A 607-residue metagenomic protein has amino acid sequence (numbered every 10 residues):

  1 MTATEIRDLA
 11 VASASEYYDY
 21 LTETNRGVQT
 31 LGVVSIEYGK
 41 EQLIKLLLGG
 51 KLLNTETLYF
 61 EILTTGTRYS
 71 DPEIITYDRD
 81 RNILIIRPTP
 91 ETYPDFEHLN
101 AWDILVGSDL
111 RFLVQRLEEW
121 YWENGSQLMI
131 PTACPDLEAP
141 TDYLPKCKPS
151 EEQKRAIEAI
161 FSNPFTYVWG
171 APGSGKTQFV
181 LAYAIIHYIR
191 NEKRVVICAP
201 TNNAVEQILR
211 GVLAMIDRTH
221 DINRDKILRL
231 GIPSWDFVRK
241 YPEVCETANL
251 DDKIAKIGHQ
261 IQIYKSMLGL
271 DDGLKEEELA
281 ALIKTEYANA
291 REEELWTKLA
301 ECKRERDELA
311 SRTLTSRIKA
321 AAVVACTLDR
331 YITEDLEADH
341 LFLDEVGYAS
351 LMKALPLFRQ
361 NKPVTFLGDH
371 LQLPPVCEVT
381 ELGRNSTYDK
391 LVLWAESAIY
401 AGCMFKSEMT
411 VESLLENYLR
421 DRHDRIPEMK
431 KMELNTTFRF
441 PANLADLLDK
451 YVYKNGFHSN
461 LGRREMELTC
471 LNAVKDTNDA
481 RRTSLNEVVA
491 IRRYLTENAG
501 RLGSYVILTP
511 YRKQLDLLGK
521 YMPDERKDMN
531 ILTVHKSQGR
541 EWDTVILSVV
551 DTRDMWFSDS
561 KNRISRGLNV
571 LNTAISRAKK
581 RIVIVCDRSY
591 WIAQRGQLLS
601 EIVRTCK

Functional and structural regions predicted by a protein language model:
M1-I157, V238-I263, P374, E396-A401 (+2 more regions): Pre-ATPase regulatory/linker segments immediately N-terminal to the P-loop/RecA-like helicase/translocase core
T64-D80, T89, R190, N203-F237 (+3 more regions): C-terminal, active-site-flanking charged/polar segments
P140-T141, R194-A199, N203-E337, P375-M409 (+2 more regions): Conserved P-loop NTPase motor core of helicases/translocases
C147, S162, S174, A199-N203 (+4 more regions): Intrinsic disorder
K148, A156-F165, I189: Phosphate-binding P-loop
S162-Y183, G539: Walker A/P-loop
A171-P172, F179, Y183-L213, I227-L230 (+3 more regions): Conserved RecA-like ASCE P-loop NTPase motor core of nucleic-acid helicases/translocases
D329-L343, G347-K607: Conserved helicase motor core of SF1/SF2 NTP-dependent helicases
